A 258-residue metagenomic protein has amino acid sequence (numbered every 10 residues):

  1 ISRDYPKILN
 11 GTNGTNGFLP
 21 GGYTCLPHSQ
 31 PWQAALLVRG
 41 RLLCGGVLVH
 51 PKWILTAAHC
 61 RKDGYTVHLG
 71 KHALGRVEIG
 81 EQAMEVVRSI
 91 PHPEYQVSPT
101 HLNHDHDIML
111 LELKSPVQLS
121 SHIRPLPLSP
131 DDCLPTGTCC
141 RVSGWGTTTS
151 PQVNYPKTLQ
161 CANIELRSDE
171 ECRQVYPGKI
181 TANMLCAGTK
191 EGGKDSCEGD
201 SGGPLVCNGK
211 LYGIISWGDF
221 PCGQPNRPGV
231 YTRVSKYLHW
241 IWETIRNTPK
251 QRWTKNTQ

Functional and structural regions predicted by a protein language model:
I1-L55, K71, R76-V77, P93 (+1 more regions): Protease-domain processing segments flanking chymotrypsin-fold serine proteases, especially trypsin-like
L19-G22, P93-S98, L126-S129, E171-R173 (+1 more regions): Eukaryotic intrinsically disordered and solvent-exposed regulatory patches
C25-Q30, L37-G40, V47-V49, R61-D63 (+8 more regions): Intrinsically disordered, low-complexity regulatory regions enriched in Ser/Pro/Gly/Thr and acidic residues
Q33, W53-L55, E81, I108-E112 (+3 more regions): Conserved hydrophobic/aromatic beta-strand scaffold that supports enzyme active sites
Q33-R39, L102, T138-Q258: Extracellular trypsin-like serine protease catalytic domains
L37-G40, E112-P116, S129, K190-E191: A structural micro-motif recognizing beta-strand termini and the immediately following turn/loop segments
I54-A57, R61-V97, A162-N163, D169-E171: Conserved H-D interstitial segment of serine endopeptidase catalytic domains
E94-Q96, P116-P156: Active-site substrate-binding loop(s) of clan PA
